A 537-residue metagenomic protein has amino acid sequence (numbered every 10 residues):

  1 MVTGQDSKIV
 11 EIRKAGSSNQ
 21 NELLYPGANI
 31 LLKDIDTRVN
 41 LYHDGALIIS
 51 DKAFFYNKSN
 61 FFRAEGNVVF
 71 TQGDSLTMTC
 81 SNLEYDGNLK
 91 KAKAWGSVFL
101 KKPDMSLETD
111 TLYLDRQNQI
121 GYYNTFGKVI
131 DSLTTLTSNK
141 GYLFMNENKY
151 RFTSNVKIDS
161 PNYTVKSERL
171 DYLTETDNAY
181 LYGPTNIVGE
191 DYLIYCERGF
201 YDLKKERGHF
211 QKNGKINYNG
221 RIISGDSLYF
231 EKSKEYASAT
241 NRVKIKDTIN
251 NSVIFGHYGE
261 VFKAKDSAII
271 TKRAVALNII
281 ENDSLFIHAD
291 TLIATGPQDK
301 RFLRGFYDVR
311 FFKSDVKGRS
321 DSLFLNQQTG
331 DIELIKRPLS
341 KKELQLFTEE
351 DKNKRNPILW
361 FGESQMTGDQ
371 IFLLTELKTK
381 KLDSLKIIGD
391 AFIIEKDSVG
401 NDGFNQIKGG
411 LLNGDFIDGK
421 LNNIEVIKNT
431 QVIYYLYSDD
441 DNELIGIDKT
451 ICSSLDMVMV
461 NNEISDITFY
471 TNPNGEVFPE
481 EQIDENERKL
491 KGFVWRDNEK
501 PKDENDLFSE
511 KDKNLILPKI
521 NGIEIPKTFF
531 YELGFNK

Functional and structural regions predicted by a protein language model:
M1-K537: N-terminal amphipathic/hydrophobic interface segments
